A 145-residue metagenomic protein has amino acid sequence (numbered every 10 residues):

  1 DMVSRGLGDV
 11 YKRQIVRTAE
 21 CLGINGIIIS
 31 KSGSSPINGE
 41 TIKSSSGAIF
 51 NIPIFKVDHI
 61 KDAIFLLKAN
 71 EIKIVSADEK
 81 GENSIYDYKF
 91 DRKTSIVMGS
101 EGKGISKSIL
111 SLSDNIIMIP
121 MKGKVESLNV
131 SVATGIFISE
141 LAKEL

Functional and structural regions predicted by a protein language model:
D1-L7: Single conserved hydrophobic/aromatic residue that forms the stacking wall/gate of nucleotide- or nucleobase-binding
S4, G23, A69-E71, F90-R92 (+1 more regions): Short loop/turn elements that form and flank the Walker-type P-loop nucleotide-binding site in RecA-like NTPase cores
V10: Active-site loops and adjacent core secondary-structure elements that bind or stabilize anionic groups
R13, G39-E40, F65-L67, I85-K89 (+1 more regions): Short, well-ordered secondary-structure micro-motifs
I15-A19: Histidine-anchored nucleotide/phosphate-binding helix
C21, K43-A48, L110-L145: Structured adenosyl-cofactor binding patch, chiefly the S-adenosyl-L-methionine
N25-N83: Histidine/lysine/aspartate-rich catalytic loop segments that bind and position anionic ligands
V75-N129: Active-site/ligand-binding-proximal alpha/beta "capping" segment
